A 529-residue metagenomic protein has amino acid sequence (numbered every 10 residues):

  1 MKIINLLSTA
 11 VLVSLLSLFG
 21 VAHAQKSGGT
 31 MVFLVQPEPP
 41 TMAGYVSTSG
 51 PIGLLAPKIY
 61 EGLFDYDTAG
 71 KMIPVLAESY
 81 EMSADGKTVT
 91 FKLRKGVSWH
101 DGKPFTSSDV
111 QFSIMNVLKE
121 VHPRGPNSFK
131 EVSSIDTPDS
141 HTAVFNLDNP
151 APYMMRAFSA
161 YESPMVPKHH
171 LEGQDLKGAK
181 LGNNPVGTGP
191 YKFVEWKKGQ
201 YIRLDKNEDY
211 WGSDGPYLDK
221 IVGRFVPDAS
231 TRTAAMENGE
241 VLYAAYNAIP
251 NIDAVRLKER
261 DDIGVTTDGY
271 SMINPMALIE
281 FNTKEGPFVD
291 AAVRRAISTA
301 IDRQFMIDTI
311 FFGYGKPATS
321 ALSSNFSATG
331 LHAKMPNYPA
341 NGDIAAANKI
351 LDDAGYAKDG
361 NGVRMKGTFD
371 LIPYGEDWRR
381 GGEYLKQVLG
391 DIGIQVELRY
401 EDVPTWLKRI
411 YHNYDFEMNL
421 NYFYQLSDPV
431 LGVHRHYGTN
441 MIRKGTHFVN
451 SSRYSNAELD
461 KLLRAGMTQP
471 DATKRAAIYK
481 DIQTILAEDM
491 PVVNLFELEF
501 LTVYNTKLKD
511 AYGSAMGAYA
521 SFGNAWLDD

Functional and structural regions predicted by a protein language model:
Q25-K26, E81, K92, N127-L171 (+1 more regions): Surface-exposed binding/hinge segments that line and control ligand-binding clefts or catalytic entry sites
G28-P37, E78, T88-F91, S113 (+7 more regions): Short, well-ordered beta-strand elements
L34-A84, M115, V186-T188, M516: N-terminal lobe/hinge region of extracytoplasmic solute-binding protein
P39, P152, K197, Y201 (+5 more regions): Detector for C-terminal structural segments
T68, A160-P216, K220, A345 (+1 more regions): Gly/Pro-rich hinge or "lid" segments in bacterial periplasmic/extracellular proteins
E78-P123, P138, V144-D148, A235 (+1 more regions): Aromatic- and charge-enriched surface segment that lines or borders ligand/interaction sites
V117, S134-D136, V194-D205, V222-E285 (+1 more regions): Extracellular/periplasmic solute-recognition and catalytic clefts
P317-A354, P373-R380: Structural transition elements
